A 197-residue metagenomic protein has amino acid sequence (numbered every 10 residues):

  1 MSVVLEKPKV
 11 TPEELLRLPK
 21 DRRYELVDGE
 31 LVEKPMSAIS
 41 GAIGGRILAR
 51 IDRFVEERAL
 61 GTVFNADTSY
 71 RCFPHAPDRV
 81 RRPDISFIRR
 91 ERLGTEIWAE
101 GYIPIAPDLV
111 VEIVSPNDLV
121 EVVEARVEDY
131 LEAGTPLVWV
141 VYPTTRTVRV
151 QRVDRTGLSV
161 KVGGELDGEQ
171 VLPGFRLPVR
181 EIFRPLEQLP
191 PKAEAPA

Functional and structural regions predicted by a protein language model:
M1-A197: Gly/Pro/Ser/Thr-rich low-complexity, intrinsically disordered segments predominantly at protein N-termini
